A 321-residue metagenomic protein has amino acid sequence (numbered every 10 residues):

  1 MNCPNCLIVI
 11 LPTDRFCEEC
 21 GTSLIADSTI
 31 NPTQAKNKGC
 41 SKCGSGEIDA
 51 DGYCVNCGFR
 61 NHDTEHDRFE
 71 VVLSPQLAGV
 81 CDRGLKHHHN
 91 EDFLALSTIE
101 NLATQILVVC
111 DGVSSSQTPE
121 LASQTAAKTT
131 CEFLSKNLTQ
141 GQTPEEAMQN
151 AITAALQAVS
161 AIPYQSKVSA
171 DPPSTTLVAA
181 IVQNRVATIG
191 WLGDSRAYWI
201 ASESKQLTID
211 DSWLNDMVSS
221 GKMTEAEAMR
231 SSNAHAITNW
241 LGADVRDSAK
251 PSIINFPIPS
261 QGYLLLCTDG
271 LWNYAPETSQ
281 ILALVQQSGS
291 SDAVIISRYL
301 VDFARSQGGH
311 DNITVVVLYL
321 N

Functional and structural regions predicted by a protein language model:
M1-N321: PP2C/PPM-type serine/threonine phosphatase catalytic domain
